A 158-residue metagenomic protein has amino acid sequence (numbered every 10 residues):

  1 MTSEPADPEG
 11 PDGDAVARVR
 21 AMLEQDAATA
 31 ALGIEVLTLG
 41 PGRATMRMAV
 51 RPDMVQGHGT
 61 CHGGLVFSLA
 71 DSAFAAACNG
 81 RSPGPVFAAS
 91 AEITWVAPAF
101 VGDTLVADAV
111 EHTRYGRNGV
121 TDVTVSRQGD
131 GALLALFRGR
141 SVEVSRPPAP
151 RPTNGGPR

Functional and structural regions predicted by a protein language model:
M1-R47, R51-P52, P152-R158: Non-catalytic linker/capping segments at the edges of enzyme domains
T2-G13, S82, P98-V101, V106 (+1 more regions): HotDog/MaoC-like acyl-thioester-processing domains
A30-I34, S90-W95, A107-D108: Short structured motifs
P41-G42, R51-M54, S72-F74, V101: Short, charged/polar surface micro-motifs in flexible loops or helix N-caps
M48-V50, W95, E143: Hydrophobic residues in beta-strands and at strand termini
V50-H58, V66: A short interface-forming secondary-structure element
Q56-C61, C78: Short histidine-centered beta-strand/loop micro-motifs that create catalytic or ligand/metal-coordination sites
G64-V86: Active-site helix/loop of acyl-thioester processing domains in fatty-acid/polyketide metabolism, spanning hotdog-fold
